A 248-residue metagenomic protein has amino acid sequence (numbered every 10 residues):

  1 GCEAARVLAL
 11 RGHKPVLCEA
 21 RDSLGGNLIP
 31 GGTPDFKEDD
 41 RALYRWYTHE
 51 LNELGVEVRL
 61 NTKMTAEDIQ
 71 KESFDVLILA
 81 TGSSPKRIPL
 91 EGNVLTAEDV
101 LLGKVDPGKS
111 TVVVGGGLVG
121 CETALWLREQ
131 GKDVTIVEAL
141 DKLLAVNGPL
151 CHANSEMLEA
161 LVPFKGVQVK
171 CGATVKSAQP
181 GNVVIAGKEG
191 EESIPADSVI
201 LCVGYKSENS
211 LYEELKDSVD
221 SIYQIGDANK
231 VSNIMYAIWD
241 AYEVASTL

Functional and structural regions predicted by a protein language model:
G1-L24, L60-S73, A80-P149, N182-S198 (+1 more regions): Rossmann-like dinucleotide/flavin-binding elements
L17-L54, L125-A173: Rossmann-like dinucleotide-binding cores of NAD(P)H-dependent redox enzymes
